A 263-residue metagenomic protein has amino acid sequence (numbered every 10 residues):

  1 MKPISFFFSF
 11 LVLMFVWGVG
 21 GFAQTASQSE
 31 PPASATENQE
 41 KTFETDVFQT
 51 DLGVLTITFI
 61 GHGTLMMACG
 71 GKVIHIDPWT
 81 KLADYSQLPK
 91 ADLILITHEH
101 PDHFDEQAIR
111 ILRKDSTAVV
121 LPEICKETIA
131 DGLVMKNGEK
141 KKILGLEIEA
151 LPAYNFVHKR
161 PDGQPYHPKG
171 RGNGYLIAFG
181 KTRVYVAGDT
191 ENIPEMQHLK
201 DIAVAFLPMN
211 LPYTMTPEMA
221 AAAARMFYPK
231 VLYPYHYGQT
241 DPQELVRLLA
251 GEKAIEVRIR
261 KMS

Functional and structural regions predicted by a protein language model:
M1-S9: Bacterial N-terminal signal peptides that target proteins for export
F8-G20: Bacterial N-terminal signal peptides
T25-P89, D131-K200, K261-S263: Core dinuclear metal-dependent hydrolase active-site scaffold
T80-I124, K200-F206: Active-site metal-binding motif and surrounding structural segment of the metallo-beta-lactamase
L82-D84, H100-F104, K126-T128, E139-K142 (+4 more regions): Active-site environment of divalent metal-dependent phosphoester hydrolases
Q107-L112, E195-H198, M219-A223, L245-L248: A short acidic, amphipathic alpha-helical/loop segment
L133-E147, K169, A221, R225-S263: Binuclear metal-ion centers of metallo-dependent hydrolases, dominated by the metallo-beta-lactamase
I202-L207, L211-P234: Proline-aspartate-enriched helix->loop->beta-strand connector
